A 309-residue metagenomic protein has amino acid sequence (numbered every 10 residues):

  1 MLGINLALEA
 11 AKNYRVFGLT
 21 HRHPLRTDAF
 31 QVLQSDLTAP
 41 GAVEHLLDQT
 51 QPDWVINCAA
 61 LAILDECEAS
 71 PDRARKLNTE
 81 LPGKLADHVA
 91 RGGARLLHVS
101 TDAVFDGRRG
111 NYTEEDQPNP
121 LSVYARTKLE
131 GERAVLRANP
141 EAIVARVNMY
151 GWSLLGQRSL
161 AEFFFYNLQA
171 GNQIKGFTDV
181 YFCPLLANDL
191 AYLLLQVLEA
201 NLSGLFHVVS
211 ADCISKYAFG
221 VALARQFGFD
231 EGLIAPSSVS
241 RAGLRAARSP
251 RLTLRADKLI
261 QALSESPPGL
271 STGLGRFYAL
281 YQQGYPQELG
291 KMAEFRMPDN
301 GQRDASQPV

Functional and structural regions predicted by a protein language model:
G3-I4: N-terminal Rossmann-fold NAD(P) dinucleotide-binding loop
Q34-L77: NAD(P)H-binding glycine-rich loop region in Rossmannoid oxidoreductase-like domains and their noncatalytic homologs
A69-L97: NAD(P)-cofactor binding segment of oxidoreductase domains
K76, E80-K84, V104-A145, M149-W152: Catalytic helix-loop patch of NAD(P)-dependent Rossmann-fold dehydrogenases
R133-F182, D189: NAD(P)-dependent short-chain dehydrogenase/reductase
S153-L155, V180-D189, V208-Q226, R276: Substrate-binding strand-loop-helix patch in Rossmann-like NAD(P)-dependent oxidoreductase/epimerase domains
L193, A200-R245, P250, Y285-A293: Mid/C-terminal beta-alpha module of Rossmann-like enzyme folds, strongest in SDR-family dehydrogenases/epimerases
L270-V309: Amphipathic terminal alpha-helices
